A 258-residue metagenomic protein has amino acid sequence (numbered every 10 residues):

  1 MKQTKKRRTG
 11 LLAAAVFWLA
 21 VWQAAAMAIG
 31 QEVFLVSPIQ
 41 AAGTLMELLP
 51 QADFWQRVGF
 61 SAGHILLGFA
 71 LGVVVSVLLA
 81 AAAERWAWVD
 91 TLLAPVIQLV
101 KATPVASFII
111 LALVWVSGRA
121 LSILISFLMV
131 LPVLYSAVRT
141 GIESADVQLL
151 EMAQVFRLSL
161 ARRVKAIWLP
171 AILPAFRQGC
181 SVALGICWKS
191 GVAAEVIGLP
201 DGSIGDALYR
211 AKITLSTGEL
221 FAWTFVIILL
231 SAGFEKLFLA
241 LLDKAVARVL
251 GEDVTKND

Functional and structural regions predicted by a protein language model:
K5-I29: N-terminal signal-anchor transmembrane alpha helix
A28-A70: Periplasmic/extracellular loop-to-transmembrane helix junction in inner-membrane transport proteins
L67-I97, I110: Transmembrane-helix boundary motif in ABC transporter permease subunits
A87, Q178, A222-D258: C-terminal transmembrane helix and the adjacent membrane-cytosol boundary/short C-terminal tail of inner/organellar
Q98-V133, T140-G141: Generic hydrophobic transmembrane alpha-helix motif, especially the helices
V114, K189-I227, G251-T255: Glycine-rich helix-loop "coupling/hinge" segments at transmembrane-helix boundaries in multipass transporters
L124, L128, L160-A194, A222 (+1 more regions): Transmembrane alpha-helices
A137-F176, L208: Short cytoplasmic-facing helical segments at TM-TM junctions of multi-pass membrane proteins
